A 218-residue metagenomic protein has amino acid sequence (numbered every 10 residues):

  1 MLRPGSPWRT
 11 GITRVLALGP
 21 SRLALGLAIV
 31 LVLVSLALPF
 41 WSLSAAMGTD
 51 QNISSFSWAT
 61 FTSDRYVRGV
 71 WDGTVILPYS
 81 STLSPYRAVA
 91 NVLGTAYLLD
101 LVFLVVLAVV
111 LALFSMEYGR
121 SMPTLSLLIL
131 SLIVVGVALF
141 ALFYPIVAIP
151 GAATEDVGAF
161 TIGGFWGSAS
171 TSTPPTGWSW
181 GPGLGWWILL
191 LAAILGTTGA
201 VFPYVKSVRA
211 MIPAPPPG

Functional and structural regions predicted by a protein language model:
M1-L2: Long, low-complexity intrinsically disordered regions enriched in Ser/Thr, Asp/Glu, Pro/Gly
G5-A17, A148-G158, A192-G218: Cytosolic juxtamembrane helix at the C-terminal end of the final transmembrane segment
G5-P20, F40-I53: Membrane-proximal first intracellular loop
R9-G19, A88-N91, Y118-L125, T173-L184: Juxtamembrane loop-transmembrane helix junctions in multi-pass integral membrane proteins, especially the extracellular
A17-S42, N91-A148, G196-K206: Signature of small four-pass
A24-G26, G181, L190: Short, surface-exposed loop/turn motifs at beta-strand boundaries within globular domains
A37-G94, I146-G183: Long, glycine/tryptophan/cysteine-rich extracytoplasmic
